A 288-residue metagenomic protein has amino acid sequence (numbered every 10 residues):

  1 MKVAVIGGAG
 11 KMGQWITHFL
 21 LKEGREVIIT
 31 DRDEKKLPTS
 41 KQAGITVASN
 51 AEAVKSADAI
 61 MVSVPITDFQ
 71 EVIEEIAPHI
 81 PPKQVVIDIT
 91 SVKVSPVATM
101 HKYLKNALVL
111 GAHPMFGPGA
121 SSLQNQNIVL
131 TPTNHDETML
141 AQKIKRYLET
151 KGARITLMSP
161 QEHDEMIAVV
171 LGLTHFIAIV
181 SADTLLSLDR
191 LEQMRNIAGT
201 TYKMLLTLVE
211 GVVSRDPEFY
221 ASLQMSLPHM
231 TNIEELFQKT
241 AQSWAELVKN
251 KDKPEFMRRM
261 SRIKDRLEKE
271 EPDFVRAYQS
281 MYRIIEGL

Functional and structural regions predicted by a protein language model:
M1-G44, E52: NAD(P)+-binding Rossmann beta1-loop-alpha1 motif at the extreme N-terminus of oxidoreductases
V5-I6, V62, L130: Hydrophobic Val/Ile/Leu positions in short beta-strands of Rossmann-like dinucleotide-binding domains
T46-N50, T156-S159: Short acidic-hydrophobic, aromatic-tinged amphipathic segments that line or gate anion-handling sites
A51-I80: Rossmann-like NAD(P)-binding element
V72-S121: Rossmann-like NAD(P)(H) cofactor-binding subdomain of soluble oxidoreductases
M100-R154, H163-I167: Rossmann-fold dinucleotide-binding core
Q126, H163-D189, R195-V213: Active-site-proximal catalytic alpha-helix in oxidoreductases
R195-E270: Interdomain hinge/lid region at the active-site interface of Rossmann-like NAD(P)-dependent oxidoreductases
